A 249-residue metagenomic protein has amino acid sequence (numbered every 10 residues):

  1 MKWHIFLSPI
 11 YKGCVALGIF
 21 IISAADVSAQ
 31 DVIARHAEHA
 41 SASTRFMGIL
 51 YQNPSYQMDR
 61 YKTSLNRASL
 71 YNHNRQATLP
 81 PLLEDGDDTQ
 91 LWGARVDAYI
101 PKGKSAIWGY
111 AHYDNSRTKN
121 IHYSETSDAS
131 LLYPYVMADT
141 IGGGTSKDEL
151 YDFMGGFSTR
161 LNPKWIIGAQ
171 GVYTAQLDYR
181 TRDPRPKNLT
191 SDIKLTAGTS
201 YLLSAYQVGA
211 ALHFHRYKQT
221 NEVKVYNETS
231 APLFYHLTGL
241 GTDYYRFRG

Functional and structural regions predicted by a protein language model:
Q30-T44, Q57-Q76, I107-G109, I167: Transmembrane beta-strand segments of Gram-negative outer membrane beta-barrel proteins
A68-N74, G109-N115, A169-A175, A210-R216: Transmembrane beta-barrel strands of outer-membrane/channel proteins
A77-P81, T118-H122, D178-R182, Q219-V223: Outer-membrane beta-barrel proteins
L79-E84, A138-G143, Y179-R185, G249: Extracellular loop and loop/strand-boundary signature of outer-membrane beta-barrel proteins
D88-A94, K147-F153, P184-L195: Residues that define the transmembrane beta-barrel architecture of outer-membrane proteins
A94-I100, F153-T159, L195-Y201: Residues on the lipid-exposed face of transmembrane beta-strands in outer-membrane beta-barrel proteins
P101-S105, N162-K164, L202-S204: Outer-membrane beta-barrel channels and translocator barrels
S124-L131, D183-T190, V225-F234: Flexible, surface-exposed loop regions and adjacent strand-edge segments of Gram-negative outer-membrane beta-barrel
